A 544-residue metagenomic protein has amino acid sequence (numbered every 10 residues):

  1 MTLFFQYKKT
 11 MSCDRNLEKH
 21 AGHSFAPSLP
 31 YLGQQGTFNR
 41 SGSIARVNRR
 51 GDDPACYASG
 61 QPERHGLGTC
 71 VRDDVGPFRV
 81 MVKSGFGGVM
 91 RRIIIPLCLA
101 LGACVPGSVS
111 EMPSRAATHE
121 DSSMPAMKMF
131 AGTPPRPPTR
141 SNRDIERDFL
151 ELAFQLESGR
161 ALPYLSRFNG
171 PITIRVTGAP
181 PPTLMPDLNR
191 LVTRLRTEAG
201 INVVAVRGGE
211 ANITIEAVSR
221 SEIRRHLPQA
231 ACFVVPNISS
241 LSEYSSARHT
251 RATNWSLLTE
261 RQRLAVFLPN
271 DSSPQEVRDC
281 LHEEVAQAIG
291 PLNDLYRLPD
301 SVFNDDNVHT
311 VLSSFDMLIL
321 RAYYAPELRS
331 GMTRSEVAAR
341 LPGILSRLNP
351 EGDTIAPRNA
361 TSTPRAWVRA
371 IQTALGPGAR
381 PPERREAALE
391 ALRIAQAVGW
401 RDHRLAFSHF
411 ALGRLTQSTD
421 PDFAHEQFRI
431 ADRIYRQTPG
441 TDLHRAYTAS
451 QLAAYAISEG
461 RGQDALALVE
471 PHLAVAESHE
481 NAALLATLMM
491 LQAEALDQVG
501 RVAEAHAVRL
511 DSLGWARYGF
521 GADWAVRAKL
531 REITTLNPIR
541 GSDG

Functional and structural regions predicted by a protein language model:
V105-T173: Disordered inhibitory propeptide/activation segment of secreted metzincin zinc metalloprotease zymogens, centered on
V109, S158, S239-E276, D294-H403 (+3 more regions): Metalloprotease/metallohydrolase-associated module, dominated by Zn2+-dependent proteases
M185-A288, L292-L298, G413, A446: Metzincin-family zinc-dependent endopeptidase catalytic domain
P377-L392, D420-I430, R461-E470: Helix-turn-helix repeat elements of alpha-solenoid scaffolds
F407, R445-Y447, T487: Residue register of alpha-helical TPR repeats
E470-L473, V502-F520: TPR/TPR-like (Sel1-like) alpha-helical repeat modules
